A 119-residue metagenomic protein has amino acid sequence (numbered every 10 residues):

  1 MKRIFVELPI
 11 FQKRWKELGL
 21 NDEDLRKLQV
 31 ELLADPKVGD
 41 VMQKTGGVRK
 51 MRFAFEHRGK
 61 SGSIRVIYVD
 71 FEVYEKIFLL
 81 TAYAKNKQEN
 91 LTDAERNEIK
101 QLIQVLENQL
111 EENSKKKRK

Functional and structural regions predicted by a protein language model:
M1, D22, R26-K27, G47 (+1 more regions): Sequence/structural signature of beta-propeller domains
M1-E23, R118-K119: Arg/Lys-rich, positively charged N-terminal/basic patches that mediate binding to nucleic acids
I10, L20-D40: Compact soluble domain cores
I10-Q12, E31, D35, T45-V48 (+2 more regions): Membrane-topology and secretion signals of cell-surface/extracellular proteins
D22-L25, S61, R96, K100: Amphipathic alpha-helical transducer elements in NTP-driven molecular machines
G39-A82: Basic/aromatic recognition patch in beta-strand/loop cores that engages polyanionic ligands
D70-K119: Enriched for short, Lys/Arg-rich terminal
